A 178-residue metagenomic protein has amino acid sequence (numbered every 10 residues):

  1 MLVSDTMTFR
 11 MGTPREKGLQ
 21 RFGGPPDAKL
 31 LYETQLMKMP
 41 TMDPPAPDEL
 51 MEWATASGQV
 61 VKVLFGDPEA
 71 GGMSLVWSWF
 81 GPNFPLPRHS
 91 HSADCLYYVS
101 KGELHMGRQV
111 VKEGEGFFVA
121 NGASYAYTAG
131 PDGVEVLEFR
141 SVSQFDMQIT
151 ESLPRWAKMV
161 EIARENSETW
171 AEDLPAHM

Functional and structural regions predicted by a protein language model:
M1-G72, R155-W156, E161-M178: A short, N-terminal "cap"/entry segment at the start of jelly-roll beta-barrel domains of the cupin/DSBH fold
P44-P47, T55-S90, V110, N121-S124: Conserved short histidine dyad/triad with adjacent acidic residue
L75-F80, V99-G102, L137-F139: Short, well-ordered beta-strand segments in beta-rich or mixed alpha/beta enzyme and ligand-binding folds
P82-F84, H91-M106: Glycine- and acidic-residue-biased ligand/ion/polar-headgroup-sensing regions
D94-C95, E151-K158: Short intrinsically disordered coil segments
E113, N121-S152: Ligand-binding loop in jelly-roll beta-barrel domains
